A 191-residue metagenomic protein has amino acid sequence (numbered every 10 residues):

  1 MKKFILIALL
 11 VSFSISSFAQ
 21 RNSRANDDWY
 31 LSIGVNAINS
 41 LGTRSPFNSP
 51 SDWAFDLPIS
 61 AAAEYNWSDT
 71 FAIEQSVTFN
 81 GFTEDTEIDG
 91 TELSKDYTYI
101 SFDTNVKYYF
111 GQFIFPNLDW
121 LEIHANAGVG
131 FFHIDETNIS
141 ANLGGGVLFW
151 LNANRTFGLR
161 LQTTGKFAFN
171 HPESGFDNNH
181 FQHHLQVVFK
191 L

Functional and structural regions predicted by a protein language model:
F4-V35, L118, R155: Outer-membrane beta-barrel biogenesis signature
Q20-Y65, K190: Short glycine/proline- and aromatic-enriched beta-strand/turn motifs that initiate or cap beta-hairpins
R21, G42, I73-E87, F149-L191: Predominantly the C-terminal beta-signal and adjacent terminal strand-loop region of outer-membrane beta-barrel
D27-W29, W53-I59, D96-F102, L121 (+2 more regions): Residues that define the transmembrane beta-barrel architecture of outer-membrane proteins
Y30-S32, D103-Y109, N179-L191: Outer-membrane beta-barrel "beta-signal"
L31-N39, Q75-F79, T104, A125-F131 (+2 more regions): Transmembrane beta-barrel strands of outer-membrane/channel proteins
A62-E64, K107-G111, G146-W150, V188-K190: Transmembrane beta-barrel domains of outer membrane proteins
Y65-A141, A153-R155: Gram-negative (and chloroplast) outer-membrane scaffold detector with strong preference for beta-barrel transmembrane
